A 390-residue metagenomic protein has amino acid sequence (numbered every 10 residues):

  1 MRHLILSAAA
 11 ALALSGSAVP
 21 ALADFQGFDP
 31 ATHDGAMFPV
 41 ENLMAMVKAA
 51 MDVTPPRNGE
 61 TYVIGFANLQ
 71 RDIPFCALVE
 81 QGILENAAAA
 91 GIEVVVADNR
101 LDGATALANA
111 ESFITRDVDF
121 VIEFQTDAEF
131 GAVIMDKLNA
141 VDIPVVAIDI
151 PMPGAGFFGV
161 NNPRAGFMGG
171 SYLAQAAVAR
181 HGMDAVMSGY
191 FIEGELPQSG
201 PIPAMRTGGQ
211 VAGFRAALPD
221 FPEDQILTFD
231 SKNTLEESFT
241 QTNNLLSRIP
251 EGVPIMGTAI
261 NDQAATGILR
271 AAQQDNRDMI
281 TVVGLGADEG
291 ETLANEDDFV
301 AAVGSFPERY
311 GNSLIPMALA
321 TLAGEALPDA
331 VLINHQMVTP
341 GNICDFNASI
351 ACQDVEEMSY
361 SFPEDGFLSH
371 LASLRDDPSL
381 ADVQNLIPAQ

Functional and structural regions predicted by a protein language model:
M1-A23: Gram-negative bacterial Sec-dependent N-terminal signal peptides
L22-Q390: A residue-level marker of the well-folded mature domains of exported/periplasmic proteins
